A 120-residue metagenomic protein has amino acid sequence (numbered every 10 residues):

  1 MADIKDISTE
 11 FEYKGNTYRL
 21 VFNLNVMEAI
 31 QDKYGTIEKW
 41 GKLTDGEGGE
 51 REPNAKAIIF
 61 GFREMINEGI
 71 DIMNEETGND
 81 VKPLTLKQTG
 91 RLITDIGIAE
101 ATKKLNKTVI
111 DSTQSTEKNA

Functional and structural regions predicted by a protein language model:
M1-K14, D32, E38-E50, N74-A120: Charged interaction scaffolds used for protein-protein
N23: Residue-level signal for threonine
K56-E68: Short, hydrophobic/amphipathic alpha-helical patches that form generic packing surfaces within helical domains
M65-G69, V109-S112: Generic structural signal for hydrophobic core residues of well-folded globular domains
